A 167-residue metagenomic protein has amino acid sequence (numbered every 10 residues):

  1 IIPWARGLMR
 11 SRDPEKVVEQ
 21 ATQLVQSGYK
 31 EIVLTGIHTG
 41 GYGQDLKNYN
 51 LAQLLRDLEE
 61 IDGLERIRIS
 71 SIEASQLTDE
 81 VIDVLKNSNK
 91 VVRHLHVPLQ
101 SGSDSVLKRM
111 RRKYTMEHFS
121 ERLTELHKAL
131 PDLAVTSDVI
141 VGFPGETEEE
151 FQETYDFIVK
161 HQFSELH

Functional and structural regions predicted by a protein language model:
I1-E15: Canonical Radical SAM [4Fe-4S] cluster-binding loop centered on the CxxxCxxC motif and its immediate flanking residues
D13-V18, L24-E31: Small-residue (G/A/S/T)-rich helix-start motifs and N-terminal tracts that mark the onset
Q26-E148: Conserved SAM/AdoMet-binding glycine-rich loop
A129, E148-H167: C-terminal, non-catalytic macromolecule-binding modules
